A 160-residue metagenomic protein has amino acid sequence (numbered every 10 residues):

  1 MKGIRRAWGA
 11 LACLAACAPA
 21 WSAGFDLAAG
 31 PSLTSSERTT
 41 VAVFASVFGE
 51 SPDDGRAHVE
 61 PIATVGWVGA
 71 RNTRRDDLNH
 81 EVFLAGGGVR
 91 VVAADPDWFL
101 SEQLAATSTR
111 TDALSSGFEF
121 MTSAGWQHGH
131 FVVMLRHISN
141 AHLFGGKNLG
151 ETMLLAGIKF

Functional and structural regions predicted by a protein language model:
M1-G24: Cleavable N-terminal export/targeting peptides
R6-A7, A57-V59, V91, G129: Positively charged, low-complexity intrinsically disordered regions
P19-R75, E151-K159: Short glycine/proline- and aromatic-enriched beta-strand/turn motifs that initiate or cap beta-hairpins
A23, E37-V43, V59, N79-A85 (+3 more regions): Residues that define the transmembrane beta-barrel architecture of outer-membrane proteins
F25-A29, P61-V65, G87, L100-L104 (+3 more regions): Membrane-embedded beta-strand positions of outer-membrane beta-barrel proteins
A29-S35, G49, V65-R71, V91-D95 (+4 more regions): Transmembrane beta-strands of outer-membrane beta-barrel pores
E37-T39, A57, T73-R75, F99 (+3 more regions): Short acidic, gly/pro-rich beta-turn/loop elements at beta-sheet edges and active-site/ligand-binding grooves
A70-D97: Helix-adjacent hinge/juxtasegments
